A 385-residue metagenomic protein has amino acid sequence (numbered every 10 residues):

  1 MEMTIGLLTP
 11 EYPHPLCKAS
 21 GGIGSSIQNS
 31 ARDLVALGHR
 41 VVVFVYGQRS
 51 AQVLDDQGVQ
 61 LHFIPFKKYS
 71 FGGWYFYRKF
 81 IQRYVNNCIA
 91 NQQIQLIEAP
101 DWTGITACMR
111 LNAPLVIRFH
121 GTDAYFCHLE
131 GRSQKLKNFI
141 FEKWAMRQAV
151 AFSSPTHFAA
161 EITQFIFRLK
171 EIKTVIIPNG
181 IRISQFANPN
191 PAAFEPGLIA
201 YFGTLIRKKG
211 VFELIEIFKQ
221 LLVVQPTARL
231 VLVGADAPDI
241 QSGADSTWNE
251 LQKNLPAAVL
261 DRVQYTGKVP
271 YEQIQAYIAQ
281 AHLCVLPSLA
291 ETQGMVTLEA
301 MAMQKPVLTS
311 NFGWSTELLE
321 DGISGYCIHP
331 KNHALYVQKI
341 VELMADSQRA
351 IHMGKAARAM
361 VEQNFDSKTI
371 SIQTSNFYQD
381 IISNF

Functional and structural regions predicted by a protein language model:
K135-F152: Membrane-proximal helix-turn-helix segments that form the acceptor-binding/catalytic region of lipid-linked
F158, G180: Carbohydrate-associated surface elements
A192-K209, I215-F218, V231-V233: Conserved donor-binding/catalytic core segment of Leloir-type glycosyltransferases
A244-V269: Nucleotide-activated donor-binding/catalytic signature segment of Leloir-type glycosyltransferases, i.e., the conserved
K268, A276-A281: Short alpha-helical donor nucleotide-sugar binding micro-motif in glycosyltransferases
L289: Aromatic "clamp/platform" in nucleotide-sugar-dependent glycosyltransferases that forms part of the donor/acceptor
P306-T309, L319: Short hydrophobic beta-strand element within catalytic cores of glycosyltransferases and related nucleotide-activated
D321-G322, Y326-H333, E342-Q348: Conserved acidic donor-binding segment of nucleotide-sugar-dependent glycosyltransferases
